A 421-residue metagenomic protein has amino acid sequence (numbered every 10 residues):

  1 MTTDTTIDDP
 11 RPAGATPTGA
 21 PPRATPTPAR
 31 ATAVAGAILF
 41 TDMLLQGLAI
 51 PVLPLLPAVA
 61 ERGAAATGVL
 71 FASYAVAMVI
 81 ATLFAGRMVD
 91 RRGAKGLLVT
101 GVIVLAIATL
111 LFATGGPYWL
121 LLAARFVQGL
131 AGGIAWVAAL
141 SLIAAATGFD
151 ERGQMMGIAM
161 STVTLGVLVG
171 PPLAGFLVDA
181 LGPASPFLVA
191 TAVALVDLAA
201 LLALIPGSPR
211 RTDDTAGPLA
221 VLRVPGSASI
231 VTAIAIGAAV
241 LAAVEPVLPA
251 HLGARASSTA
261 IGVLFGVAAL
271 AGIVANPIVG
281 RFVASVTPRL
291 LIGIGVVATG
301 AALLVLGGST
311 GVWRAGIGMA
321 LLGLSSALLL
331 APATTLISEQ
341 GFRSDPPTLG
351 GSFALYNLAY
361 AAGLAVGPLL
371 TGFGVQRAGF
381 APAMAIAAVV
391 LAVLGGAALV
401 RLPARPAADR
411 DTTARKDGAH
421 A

Functional and structural regions predicted by a protein language model:
P17-P28, P206-V231, K416-A421: Juxtamembrane intracellular "pre-TM" segments in multi-pass secondary transporters
E61, G93, T114-W119, S309-T310: Helix-breaking motifs and short loop linkers at transmembrane-helix boundaries and internal kinks in secondary membrane
I80-G116: Conserved MFS/SLC helix-loop-helix module at the cytosolic interface between two early adjacent transmembrane helices
G96-L110, T191, L290-L304: Structural signature of the two symmetry-related core transmembrane helices
A108, W119-Q128, W313-L321: Paired small-residue
A124-V163: Cytoplasmic helix-loop-helix junction between adjacent transmembrane helices in 12-TM secondary transporters
A135-T147, L329-R343: Intracellular juxtamembrane helix-capping segments at the cytosolic ends of symmetry-related transmembrane helices
I158-L202: Helix-loop-helix hairpin linking two adjacent transmembrane segments in secondary transporters
